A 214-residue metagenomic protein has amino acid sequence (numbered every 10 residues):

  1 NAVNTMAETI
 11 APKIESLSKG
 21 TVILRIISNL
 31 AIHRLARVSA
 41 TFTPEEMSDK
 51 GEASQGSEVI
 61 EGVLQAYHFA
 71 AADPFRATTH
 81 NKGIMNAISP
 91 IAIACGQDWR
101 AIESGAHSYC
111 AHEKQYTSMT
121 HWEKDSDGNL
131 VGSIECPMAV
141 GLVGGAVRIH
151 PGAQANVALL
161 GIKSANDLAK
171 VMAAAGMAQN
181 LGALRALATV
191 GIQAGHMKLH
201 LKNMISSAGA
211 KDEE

Functional and structural regions predicted by a protein language model:
V3, A7-I149: Glycine-rich anion/phosphate-binding loop at the beta-strand->alpha-helix junction
C95-S206, A210: C-terminal catalytic subdomain
